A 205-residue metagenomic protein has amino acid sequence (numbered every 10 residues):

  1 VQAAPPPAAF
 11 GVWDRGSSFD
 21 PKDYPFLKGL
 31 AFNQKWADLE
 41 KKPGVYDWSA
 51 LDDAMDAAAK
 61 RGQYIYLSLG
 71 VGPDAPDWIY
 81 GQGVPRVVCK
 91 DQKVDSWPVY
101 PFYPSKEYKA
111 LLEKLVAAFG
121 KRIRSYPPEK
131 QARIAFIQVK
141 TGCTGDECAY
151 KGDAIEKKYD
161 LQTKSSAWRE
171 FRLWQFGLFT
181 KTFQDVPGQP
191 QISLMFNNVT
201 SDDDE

Functional and structural regions predicted by a protein language model:
A3-Y103: N-terminal substrate-binding region of glycoside hydrolase catalytic domains
A4-D14, P127-T144, S166-E205: Aromatic-lined carbohydrate-recognition surfaces of secreted/lumenal glycan-active proteins
D38-K41, V99-E107, A154-S166: Surface-exposed cleft-lining segments at the edges of enzyme active sites
V45, S49, K106, A110 (+2 more regions): Conserved phosphate-coordination/catalytic loops
A54-A59, Q92-Q138, F171, Q175-L178: An active-site-proximal structural segment forming one wall of the substrate-binding cleft that immediately precedes
D74-D95, V139-Q162: Aromatic- and acidic-residue-enriched segments that line the glycan-binding/catalytic groove of carbohydrate-active
